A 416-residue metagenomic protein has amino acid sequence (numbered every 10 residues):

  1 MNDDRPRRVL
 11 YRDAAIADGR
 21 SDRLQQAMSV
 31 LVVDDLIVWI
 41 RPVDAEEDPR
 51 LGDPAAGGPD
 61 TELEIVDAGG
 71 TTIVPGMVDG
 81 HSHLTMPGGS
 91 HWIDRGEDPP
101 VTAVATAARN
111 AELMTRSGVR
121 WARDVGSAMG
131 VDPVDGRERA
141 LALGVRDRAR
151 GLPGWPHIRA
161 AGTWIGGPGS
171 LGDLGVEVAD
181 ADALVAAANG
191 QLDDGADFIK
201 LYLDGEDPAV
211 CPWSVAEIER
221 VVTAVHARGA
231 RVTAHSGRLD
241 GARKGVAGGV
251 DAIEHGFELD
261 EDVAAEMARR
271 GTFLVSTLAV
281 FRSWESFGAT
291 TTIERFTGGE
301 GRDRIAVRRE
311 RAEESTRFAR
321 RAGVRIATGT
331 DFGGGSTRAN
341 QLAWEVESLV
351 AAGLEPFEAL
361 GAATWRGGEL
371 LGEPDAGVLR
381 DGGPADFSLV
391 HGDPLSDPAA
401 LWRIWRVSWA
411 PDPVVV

Functional and structural regions predicted by a protein language model:
M1-G57, P394-L395, P413: N-terminal metal-binding scaffold of metallo-dependent hydrolase/deaminase domains
D44-V74, E97-V101: Active-site metal-binding motif and surrounding structural segment of the metallo-beta-lactamase
T71-A149, G245-G248: Metal-associated gating/positioning segment near the N- to mid-region
H83-A103, E112-T115, G162, G166-G172 (+2 more regions): Active-site gating loops and adjacent loop-to-helix segments of metal-dependent hydrolytic enzymes
G89-W92, A142, P212, A242-G248 (+5 more regions): Histidine/acidic-residue-rich catalytic or RNA/ligand-binding cores of hydrolases and nuclease-related proteins
T106-A140, W155-W164, D194-E206, V210 (+3 more regions): Divalent metal-dependent hydrolysis catalytic cores, especially in the metallo-beta-lactamase
G144, D182-L274, T290-R295, I305-R325 (+1 more regions): Histidine/acidic residue-rich metal-binding segments in metalloenzymes
A227, R309-D393: His/Asp/Glu-enriched, well-ordered alpha-helical/loop segment that forms or immediately abuts the divalent-metal
